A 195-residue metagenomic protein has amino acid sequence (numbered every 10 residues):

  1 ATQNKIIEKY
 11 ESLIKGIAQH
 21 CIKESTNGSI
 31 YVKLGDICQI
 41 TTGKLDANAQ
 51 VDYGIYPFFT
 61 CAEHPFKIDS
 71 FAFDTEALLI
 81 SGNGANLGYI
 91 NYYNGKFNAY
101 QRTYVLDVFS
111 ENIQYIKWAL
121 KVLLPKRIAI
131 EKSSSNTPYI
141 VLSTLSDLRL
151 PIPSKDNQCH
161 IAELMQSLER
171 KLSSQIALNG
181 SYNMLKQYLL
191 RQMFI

Functional and structural regions predicted by a protein language model:
A1-N27, P151-I195: Amphipathic alpha-helical coiled-coil/heptad-repeat segments
K9-G16, H20-L45, A49-T60, K155: Non-catalytic DNA-recognition/assembly elements of restriction-modification systems
L13-I14, I30, A99, V141-T144 (+1 more regions): N-terminal alpha-helical segment
C21, G84-N86, S133-S134: Short glycine-enriched loops at secondary-structure junctions
L34-D46, I55-K67, F71-Y89, N94-T103 (+2 more regions): Short Ser/Thr-interspersed hydrophobic loop/turn segments at strand-loop and sheet-helix junctions that line or gate
D36, Y115-W118, D147, N157-I161 (+1 more regions): Short, solvent-exposed alpha-helical surface patches in well-structured domains
N48-Q50, I130-K132, I176-G180: A short, aromatic/hydrophobic, helix- or strand-capping loop or linear motif that either lines the entrance/gate
F97-T103, S133-D156: A short glycine-rich beta-alpha junction/loop motif
